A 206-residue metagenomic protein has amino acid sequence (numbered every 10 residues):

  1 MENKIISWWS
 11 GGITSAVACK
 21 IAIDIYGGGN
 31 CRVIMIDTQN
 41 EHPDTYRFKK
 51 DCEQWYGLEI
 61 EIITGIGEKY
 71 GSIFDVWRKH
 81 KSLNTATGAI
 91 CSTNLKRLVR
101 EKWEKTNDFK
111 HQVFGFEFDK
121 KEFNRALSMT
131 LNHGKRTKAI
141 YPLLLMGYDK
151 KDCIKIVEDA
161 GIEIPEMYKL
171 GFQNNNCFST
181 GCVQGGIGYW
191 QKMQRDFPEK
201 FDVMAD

Functional and structural regions predicted by a protein language model:
M1-D206: Nucleotide-activated chemistry modules centered on ATP-dependent adenylation/adenylyltransferase
